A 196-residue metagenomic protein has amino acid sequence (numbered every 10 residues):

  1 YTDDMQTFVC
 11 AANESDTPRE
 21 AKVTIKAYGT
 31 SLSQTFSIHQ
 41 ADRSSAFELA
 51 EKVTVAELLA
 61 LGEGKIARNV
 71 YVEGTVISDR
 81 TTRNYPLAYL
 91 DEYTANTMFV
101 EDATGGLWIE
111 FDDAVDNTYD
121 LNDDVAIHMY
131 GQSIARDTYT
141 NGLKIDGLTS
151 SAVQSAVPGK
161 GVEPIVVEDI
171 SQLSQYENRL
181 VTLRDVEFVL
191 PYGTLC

Functional and structural regions predicted by a protein language model:
Y1-V9: Surface-exposed binding patches on compact interaction domains or structured appendages
F8-E14, G131: Short, hydrophobic beta-strand segments
A12, A27, Q40: Residues on the solvent-exposed faces and adjacent turns of beta-rich solenoids used to engage binding targets
E14-T24, R68-Y71: Short, solvent-exposed loop/turn segments enriched in Ser/Thr/Gly
E20, S33-T35, A67, A95: Surface-exposed or flexible loop/turn and strand-edge residues in extracellular/cell-surface modules
T24-T30, Y130-Q132: Beta-strand-rich extracellular modules
T30-S44: C-terminal edge beta-strand
A41-C196: OB-fold nucleic-acid-binding modules
